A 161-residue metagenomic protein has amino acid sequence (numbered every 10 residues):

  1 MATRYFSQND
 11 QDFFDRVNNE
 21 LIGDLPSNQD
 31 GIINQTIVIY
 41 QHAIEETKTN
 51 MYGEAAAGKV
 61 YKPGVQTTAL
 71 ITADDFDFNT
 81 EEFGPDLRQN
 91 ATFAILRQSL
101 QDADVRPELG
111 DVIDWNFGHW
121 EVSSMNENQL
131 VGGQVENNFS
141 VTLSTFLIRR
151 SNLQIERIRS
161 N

Functional and structural regions predicted by a protein language model:
M1-R88, V131, E136-N161: N-terminal disorder-to-order initiation segments that are Gly/Lys/Arg-biased and fold into the first beta/loop/alpha
A69-T72, V112-V135: Short beta-strand and beta-hairpin "edge-sheet" elements
N79, P107-L109: Eukaryotic intrinsically disordered and solvent-exposed regulatory patches
N90, G110, F117-H119, S140-T142: Extracellular structured ligand-interaction cores
A91-R106: Short alpha-helix capping/helix-loop boundary micro-motifs
R97, S124-N126, L147: Residues that form ligand- and interface-recognition hot spots within folded domains
R106-P107, D114: Short, well-ordered loop/turn sites that connect or cap secondary structure elements
